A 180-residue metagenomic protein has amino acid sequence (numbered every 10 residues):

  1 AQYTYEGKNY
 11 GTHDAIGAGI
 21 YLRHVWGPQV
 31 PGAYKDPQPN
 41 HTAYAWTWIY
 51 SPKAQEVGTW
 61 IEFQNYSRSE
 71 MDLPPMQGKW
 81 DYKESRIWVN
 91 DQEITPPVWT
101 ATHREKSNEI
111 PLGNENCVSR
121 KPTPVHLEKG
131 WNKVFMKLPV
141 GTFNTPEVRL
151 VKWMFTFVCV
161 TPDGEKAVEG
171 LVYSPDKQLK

Functional and structural regions predicted by a protein language model:
A1-H13, K166-K180: Activation corresponds to long, low-complexity, non-globular regions
A1-K53: Extended carbohydrate-recognition surfaces in non-catalytic/accessory domains of CAZymes and lectin-like proteins
A45-G58, T123-K129: Extracellular and analogous surface-interaction loops
T47-K53, F63-S67, V140-T142, T161: Beta-strand elements of well-folded, non-transmembrane domains
K53-Q77: A short beta-strand element within beta-rich, extracytoplasmic domains of secreted/secretory-pathway proteins
N65, T100-H103, S174-L179: Short, solvent-exposed aromatic-acidic interface loops
L73, G78-F155: Beta-strand-rich ligand-recognition modules
E93-I94, E165-A167: Short, solvent-exposed loop/turn motifs
